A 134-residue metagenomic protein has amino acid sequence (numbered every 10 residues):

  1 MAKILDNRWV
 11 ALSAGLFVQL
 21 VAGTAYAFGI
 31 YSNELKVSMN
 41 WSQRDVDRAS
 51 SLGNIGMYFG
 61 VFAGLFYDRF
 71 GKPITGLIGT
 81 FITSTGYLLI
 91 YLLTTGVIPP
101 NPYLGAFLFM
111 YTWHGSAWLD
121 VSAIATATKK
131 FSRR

Functional and structural regions predicted by a protein language model:
M1-R134: A structural feature recognizing the 12-helix transmembrane core of secondary solute carriers
